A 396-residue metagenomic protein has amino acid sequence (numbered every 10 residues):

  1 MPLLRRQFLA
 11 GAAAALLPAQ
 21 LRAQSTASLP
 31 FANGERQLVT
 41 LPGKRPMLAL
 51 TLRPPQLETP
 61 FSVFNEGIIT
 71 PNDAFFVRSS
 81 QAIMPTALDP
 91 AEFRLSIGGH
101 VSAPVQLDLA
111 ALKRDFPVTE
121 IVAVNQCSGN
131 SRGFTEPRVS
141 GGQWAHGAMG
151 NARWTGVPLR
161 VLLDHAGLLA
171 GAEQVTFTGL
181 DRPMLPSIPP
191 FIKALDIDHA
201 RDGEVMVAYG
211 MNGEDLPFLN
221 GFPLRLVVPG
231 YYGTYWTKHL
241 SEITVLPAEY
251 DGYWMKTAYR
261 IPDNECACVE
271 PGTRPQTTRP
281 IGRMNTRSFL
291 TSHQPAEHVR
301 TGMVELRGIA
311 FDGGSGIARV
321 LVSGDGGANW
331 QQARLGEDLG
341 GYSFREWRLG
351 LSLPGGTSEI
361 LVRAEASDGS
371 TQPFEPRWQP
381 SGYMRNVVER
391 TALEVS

Functional and structural regions predicted by a protein language model:
M1-L16: N-terminal secretory signal peptides and thylakoid transit peptides that target proteins across membranes
Q20-R22: Sec/Tat signal peptide C-region and signal peptidase I cleavage site
Q24-S396: Structured, non-membrane catalytic/scaffold regions adjacent to prosthetic-group chemistry
